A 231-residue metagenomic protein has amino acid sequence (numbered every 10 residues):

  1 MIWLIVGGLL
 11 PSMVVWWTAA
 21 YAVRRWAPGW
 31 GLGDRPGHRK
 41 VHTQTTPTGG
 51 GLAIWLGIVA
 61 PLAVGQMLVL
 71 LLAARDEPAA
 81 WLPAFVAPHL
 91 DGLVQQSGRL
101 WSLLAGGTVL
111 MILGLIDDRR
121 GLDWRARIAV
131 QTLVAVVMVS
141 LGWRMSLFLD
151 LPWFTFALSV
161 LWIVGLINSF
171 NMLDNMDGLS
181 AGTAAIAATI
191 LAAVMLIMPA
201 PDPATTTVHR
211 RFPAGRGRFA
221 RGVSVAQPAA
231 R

Functional and structural regions predicted by a protein language model:
M1-R231: "…together with the soluble PPM/PP2C metallo-phosphatase catalytic core" -> "…together with the soluble PPM/PP2C
